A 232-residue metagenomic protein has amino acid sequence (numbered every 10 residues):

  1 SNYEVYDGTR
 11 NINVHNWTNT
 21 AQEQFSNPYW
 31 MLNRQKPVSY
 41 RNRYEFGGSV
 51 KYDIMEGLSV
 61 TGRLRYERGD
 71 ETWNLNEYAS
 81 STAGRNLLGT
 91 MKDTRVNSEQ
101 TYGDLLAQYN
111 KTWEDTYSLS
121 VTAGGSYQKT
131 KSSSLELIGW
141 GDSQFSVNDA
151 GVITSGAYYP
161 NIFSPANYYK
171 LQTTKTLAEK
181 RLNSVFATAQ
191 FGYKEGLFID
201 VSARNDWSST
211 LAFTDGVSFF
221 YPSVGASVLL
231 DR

Functional and structural regions predicted by a protein language model:
S1-R43, R63-N183, T210-A212, F219 (+1 more regions): Surface-exposed loop/interface segments of Gram-negative outer-membrane beta-barrel transport/assembly proteins
G48-Y52, L105-Y109, A123, A187-Y193 (+1 more regions): Residues on the lipid-exposed face of transmembrane beta-strands in outer-membrane beta-barrel proteins
M55, T112-E114, K194: Residue-level recognition of beta-strand termini and adjacent short loop/turns
G57-V60, Y117, G196-I199: Repeated loop/turn-to-beta-strand initiation elements of outer-membrane beta-barrel proteins
G69, K194-G196, S208: Conserved C-lobe terminal segment of protein kinase catalytic domains
L182, T188-G192, S202: Exposed, low-structure sequence patches enriched in small/polar residues
I199-S209, L230: Transmembrane beta-strand segments that form the barrel wall of outer-membrane beta-barrel proteins
V217-V224: Amphipathic alpha-helical segments in well-structured domains
